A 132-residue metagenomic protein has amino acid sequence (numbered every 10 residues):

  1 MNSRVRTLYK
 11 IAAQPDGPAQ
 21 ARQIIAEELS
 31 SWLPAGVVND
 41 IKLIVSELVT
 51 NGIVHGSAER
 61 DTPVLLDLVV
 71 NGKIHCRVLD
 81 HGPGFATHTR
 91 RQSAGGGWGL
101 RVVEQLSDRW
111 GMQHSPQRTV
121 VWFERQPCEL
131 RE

Functional and structural regions predicted by a protein language model:
M1-L8, I53-E132: Conserved beta-strand-loop-beta-strand hairpin that lines the nucleotide-binding pocket of ATP/GTP-utilizing enzymes
L8-A19: STAS-typified acidic loop motif
P18-I25, L100: Heptad-repeat coiled-coil signal-transmission/dimerization helices
R22-S46: Conserved short strand/loop->alpha-helix "switch" segment adjacent to the catalytic nucleotide/phosphoryl-transfer site
S30, T50-V54: Short amphipathic alpha-helical interface segments enriched in basic and hydrophobic/aromatic residues, used as
V45-S46, T50, V102: Short alpha-helix carrying the canonical HExxH Zn2+-binding catalytic motif
